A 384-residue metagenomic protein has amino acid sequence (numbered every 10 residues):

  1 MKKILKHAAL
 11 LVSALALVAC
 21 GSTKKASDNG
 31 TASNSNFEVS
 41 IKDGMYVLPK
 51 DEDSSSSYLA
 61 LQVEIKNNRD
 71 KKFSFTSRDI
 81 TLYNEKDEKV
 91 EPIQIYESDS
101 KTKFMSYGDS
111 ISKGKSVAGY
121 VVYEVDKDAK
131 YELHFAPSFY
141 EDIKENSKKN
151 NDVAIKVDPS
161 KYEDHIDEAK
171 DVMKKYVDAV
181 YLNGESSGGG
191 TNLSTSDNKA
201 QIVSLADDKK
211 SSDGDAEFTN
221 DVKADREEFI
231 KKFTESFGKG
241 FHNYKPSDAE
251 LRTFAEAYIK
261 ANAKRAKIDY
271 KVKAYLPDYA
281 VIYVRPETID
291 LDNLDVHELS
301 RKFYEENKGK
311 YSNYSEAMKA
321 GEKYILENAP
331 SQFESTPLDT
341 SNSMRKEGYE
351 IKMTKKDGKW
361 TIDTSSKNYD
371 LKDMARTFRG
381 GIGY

Functional and structural regions predicted by a protein language model:
A16-A19: C-terminal motif of bacterial Sec signal peptides marking the signal peptidase cleavage site
K24-S56, K260-R265: Low-complexity, acidic Ser/Thr/Pro/Gly-rich terminal tails and inter-domain linkers that flank the onset of structured
K66-V117, Y311-A320: The feature marks short-to-medium sequence segments in extracytoplasmic or secretory-pathway proteins
K89-I93, E141, G309, M344-G383: Short beta-strand edge/turn micro-motifs at domain boundaries
Q94-Y131, S335-T336, T340-Y349: Short, solvent-exposed, Trp/other aromatic-anchored flexible loops in extracytoplasmic proteins
Y123-N150, S365: Short, surface-exposed ligand- or partner-binding patches at beta-edge/loop junctions that are enriched in aromatics
K161-K260, I268: Core segments of small alpha/beta cavity-forming domains
L291-M344: Mixed-charge, low-complexity intrinsically disordered segments
